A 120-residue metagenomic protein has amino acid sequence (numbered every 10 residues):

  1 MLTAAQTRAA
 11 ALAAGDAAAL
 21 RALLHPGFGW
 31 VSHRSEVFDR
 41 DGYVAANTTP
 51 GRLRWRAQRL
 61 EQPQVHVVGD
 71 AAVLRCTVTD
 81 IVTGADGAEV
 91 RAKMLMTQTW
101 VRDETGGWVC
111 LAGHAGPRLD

Functional and structural regions predicted by a protein language model:
M1-G27: Short, low-complexity N-terminal intrinsically disordered segments enriched in polar/charged residues
A17-V67, T77, A85, R91-A92: A solvent-exposed, acidic/Ser-Thr-rich amphipathic alpha-helical stretch
L24, V78-D80, H114-P117: Short beta-strand segments enriched in hydrophobic/aromatic residues within well-folded beta-rich domains
V65-A72, V101-G107: A short, structured loop/turn motif at beta-sheet edges
V73-T79, L95-T97: Beta-strand secondary-structure signal
D80-G84, W100: Beta-strand elements of well-folded, non-transmembrane domains
K93-D120: Short beta-strand edge/turn micro-motifs at domain boundaries
